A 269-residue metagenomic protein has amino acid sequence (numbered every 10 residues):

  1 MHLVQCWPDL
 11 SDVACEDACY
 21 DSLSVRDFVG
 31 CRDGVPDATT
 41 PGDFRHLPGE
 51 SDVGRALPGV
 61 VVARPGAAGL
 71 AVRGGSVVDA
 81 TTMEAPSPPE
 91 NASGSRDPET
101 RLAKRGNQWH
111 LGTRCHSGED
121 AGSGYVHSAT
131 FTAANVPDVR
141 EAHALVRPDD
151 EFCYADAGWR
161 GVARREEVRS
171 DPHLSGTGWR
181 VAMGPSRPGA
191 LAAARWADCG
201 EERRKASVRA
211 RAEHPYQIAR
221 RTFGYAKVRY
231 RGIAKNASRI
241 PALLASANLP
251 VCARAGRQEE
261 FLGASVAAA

Functional and structural regions predicted by a protein language model:
M1-C6: Short, amphipathic alpha-helical "recognition" segments used to contact nucleic acids or chromatin
W7, D21, V25, Q217 (+3 more regions): Short, well-ordered loop/turn and helix-capping segments at boundaries between secondary-structure elements and domains
W7, S11-Y20, V29-H173, G184 (+3 more regions): Polybasic low-complexity intrinsically disordered regions
N135-D138, S207, K227, P250 (+1 more regions): Detector for intrinsically disordered, low-structure N-terminal pre-sequences
E141-P148, W179, E213, V266: Amphipathic repeat-derived elements
E151-F152, A157-A234, S238: Helix-centered, glycine/charged polyanion-binding patches within enzymatic domains that contact phosphate-containing
C199, T222, A253-A269: A short, flexible helix-boundary coil/loop motif
